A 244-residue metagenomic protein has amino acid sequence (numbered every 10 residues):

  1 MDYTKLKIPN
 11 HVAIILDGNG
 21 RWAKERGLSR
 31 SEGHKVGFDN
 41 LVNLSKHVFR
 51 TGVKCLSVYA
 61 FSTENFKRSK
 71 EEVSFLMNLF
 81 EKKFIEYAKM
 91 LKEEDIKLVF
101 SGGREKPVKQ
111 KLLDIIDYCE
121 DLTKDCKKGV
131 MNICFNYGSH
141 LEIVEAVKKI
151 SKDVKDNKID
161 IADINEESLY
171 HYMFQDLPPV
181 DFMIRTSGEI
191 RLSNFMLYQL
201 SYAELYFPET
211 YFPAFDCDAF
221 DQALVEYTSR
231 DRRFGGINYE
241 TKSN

Functional and structural regions predicted by a protein language model:
M1-N244: Flexible, compositionally biased loop and terminal segments
